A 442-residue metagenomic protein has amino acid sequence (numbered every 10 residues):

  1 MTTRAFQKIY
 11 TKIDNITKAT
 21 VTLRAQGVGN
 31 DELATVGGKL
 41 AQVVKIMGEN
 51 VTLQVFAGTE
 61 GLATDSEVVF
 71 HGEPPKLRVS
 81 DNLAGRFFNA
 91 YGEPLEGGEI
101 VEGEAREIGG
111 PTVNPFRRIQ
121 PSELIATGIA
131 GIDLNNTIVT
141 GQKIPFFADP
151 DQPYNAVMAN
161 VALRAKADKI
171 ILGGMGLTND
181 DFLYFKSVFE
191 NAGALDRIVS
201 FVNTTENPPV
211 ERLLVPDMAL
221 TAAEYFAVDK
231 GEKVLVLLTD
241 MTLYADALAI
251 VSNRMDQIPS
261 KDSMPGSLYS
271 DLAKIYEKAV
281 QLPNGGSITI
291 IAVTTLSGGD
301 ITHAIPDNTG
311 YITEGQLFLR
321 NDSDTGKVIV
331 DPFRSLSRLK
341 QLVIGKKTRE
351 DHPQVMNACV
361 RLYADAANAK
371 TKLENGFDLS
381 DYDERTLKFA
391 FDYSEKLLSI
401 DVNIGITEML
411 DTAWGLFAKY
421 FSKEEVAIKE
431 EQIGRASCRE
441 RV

Functional and structural regions predicted by a protein language model:
T2-K8, K12-T127: Acidic-enriched and Gly/Ser
T3-A5, D14, R24-G29, L33-T35 (+4 more regions): Non-catalytic accessory segments flanking P-loop/AAA+ NTPase cores
A5, N15, G27, K45 (+19 more regions): Residue-level preference for alpha-helix termini and adjacent loops
F6-K8, A19, G38, M47 (+15 more regions): Sparse, context-dependent recognition of short Cys/His-centered cofactor- or disulfide-binding micro-motifs
T20-L23, N30, N50-L53, E60 (+15 more regions): A broad, structure-centric signal for solvent-exposed, well-ordered loop/edge residues that line or flank functional
V68, N82, L95-Q142, N155-N160 (+2 more regions): P-loop NTPase nucleotide-binding/switch module
L134-R439: P-loop NTPase catalytic core
